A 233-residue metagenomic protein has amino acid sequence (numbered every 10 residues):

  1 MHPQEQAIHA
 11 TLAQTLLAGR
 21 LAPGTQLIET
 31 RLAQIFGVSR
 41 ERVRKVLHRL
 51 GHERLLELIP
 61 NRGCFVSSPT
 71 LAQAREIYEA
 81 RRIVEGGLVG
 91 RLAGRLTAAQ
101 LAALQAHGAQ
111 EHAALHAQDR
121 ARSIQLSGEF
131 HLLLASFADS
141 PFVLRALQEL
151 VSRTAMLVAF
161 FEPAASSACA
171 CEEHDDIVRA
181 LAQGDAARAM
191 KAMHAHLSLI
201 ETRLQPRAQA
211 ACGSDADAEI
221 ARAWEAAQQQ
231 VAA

Functional and structural regions predicted by a protein language model:
M1-G94, Q205-A233: Short linear motifs at protein or domain termini
P3, L101-A102, A165-C169: Short helix-capping and inter-helix turn/linker motifs at the boundaries of alpha-helical repeat units
G51-E57, L150-S152, S166-A168: Mobile beta-alpha loop/short-helix "lid" or hinge segments that flank ligand
I77, A98-A159, C171-R179, R188-L199: Conserved amphipathic alpha-helical segments that form helical-bundle/coiled-coil interaction surfaces
A93-G94, D139, E162-A164: Short helix-capping/hinge motifs at transmembrane helix termini and TM-loop junctions
A165-A233: C-terminal regulatory/effector modules of DNA-binding transcriptional regulators
